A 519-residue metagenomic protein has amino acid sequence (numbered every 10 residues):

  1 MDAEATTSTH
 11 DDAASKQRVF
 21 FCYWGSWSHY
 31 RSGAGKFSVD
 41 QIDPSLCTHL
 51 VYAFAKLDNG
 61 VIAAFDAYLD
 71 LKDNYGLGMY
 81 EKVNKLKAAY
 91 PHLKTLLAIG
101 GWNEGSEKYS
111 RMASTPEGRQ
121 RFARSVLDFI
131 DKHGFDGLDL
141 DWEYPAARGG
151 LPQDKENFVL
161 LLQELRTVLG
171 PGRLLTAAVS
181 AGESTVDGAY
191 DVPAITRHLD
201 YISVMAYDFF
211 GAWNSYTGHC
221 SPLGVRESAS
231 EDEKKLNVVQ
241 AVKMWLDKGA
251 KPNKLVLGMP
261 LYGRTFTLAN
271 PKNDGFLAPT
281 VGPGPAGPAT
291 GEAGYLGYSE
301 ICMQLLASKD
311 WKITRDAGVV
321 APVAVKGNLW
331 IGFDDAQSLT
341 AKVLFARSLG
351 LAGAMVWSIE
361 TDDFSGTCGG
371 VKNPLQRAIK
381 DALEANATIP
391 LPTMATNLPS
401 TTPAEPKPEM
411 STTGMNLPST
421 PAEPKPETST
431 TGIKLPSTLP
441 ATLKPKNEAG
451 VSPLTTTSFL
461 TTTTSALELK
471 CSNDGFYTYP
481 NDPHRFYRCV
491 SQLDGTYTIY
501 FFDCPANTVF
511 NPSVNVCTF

Functional and structural regions predicted by a protein language model:
M1-D2, T6-H10, F20, T388 (+5 more regions): Cysteine-rich, disulfide-bonded extracellular modules and peptides in secreted proteins and receptor ectodomains
D2-I130, E156, V371-T388: Glycan-recognition patch characteristic of GH18 chitinases/ENGases and related GlcNAc/peptidoglycan-binding proteins
S28-P44, P116-D131, E183-V192, V238-V242 (+1 more regions): Short, acidic/polar
G33-F37, S114, S180-T217, Y262-L277: Substrate-binding cleft/loops of secretory-pathway carbohydrate-active enzymes
D43-T48, Y52-D66, V126, D136-L138 (+2 more regions): Aromatic- and acid-rich polysaccharide-binding/catalytic face of secreted or lumenal carbohydrate-active enzymes
L50, L97, L140, L165 (+4 more regions): Conserved, mostly hydrophobic/aromatic
K72-Y75, E107-T196, W213, T217 (+2 more regions): Active-site cleft segment of glycoside hydrolase catalytic domains centered on the general acid/base Glu
I99, F210-E231, M259-F345, K372-P390: Glycan-binding loop/region signatures in secreted carbohydrate-active enzymes
